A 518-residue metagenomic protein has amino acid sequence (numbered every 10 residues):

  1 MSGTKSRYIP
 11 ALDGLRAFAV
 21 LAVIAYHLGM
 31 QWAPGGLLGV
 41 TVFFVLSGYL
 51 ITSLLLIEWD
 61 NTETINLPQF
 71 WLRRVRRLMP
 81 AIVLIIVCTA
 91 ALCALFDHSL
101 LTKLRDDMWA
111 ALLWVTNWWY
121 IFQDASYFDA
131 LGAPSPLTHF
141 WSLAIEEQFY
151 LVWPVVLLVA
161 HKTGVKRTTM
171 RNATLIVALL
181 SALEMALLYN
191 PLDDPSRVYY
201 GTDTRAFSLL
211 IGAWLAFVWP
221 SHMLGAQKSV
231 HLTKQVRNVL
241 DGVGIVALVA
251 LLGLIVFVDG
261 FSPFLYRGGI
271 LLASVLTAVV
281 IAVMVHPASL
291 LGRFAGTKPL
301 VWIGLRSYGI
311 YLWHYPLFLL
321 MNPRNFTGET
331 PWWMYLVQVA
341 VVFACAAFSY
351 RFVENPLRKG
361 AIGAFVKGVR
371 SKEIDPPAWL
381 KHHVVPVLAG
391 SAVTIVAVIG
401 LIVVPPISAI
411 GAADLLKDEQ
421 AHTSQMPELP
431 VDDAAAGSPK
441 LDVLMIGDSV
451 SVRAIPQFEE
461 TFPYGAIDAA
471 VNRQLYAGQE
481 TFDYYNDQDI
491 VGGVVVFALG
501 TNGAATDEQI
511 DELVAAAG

Functional and structural regions predicted by a protein language model:
S2-G14, F18-I402, P406: Hydrophobic membrane-embedded alpha-helices and membrane-water interface caps/short interhelical or interfacial loops
Q31, V159, V450, N502-A505: Glycine-/small-residue-rich active-site loops that bind phosphorylated ligands and cofactors
L37, Y266, Q457, E508-Q509: Generic recognition of short, well-ordered alpha-helical segments
V156, G164, P456-E459, Q509-I510: Short amphipathic alpha-helical segments
L232, V258, N325-W332, F343 (+3 more regions): Extracellular/periplasmic envelope-modification machinery, especially enzymes that add or remove acyl/ester groups on
V496-G500: Cell-envelope and extracellular/periplasmic
T506-V514: Charged helix-capping and loop-helix junction motifs
A517-G518: Active-site segments of SGNH/GDSL-like serine hydrolases that catalyze O-acetyl group transfer/hydrolysis on lipids
